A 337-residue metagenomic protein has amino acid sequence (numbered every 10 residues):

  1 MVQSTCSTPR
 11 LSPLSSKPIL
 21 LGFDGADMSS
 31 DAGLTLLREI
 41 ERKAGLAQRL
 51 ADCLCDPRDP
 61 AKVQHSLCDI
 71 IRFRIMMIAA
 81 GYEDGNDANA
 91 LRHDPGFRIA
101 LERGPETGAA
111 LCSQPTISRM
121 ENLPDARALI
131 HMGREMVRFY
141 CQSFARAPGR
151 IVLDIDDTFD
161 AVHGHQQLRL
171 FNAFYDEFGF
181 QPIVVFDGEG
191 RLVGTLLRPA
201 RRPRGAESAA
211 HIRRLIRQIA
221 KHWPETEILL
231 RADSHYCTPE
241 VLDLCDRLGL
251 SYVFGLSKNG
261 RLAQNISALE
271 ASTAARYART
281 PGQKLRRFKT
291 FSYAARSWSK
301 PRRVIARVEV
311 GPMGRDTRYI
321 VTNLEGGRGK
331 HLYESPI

Functional and structural regions predicted by a protein language model:
M1-P203, S208-H222: Dynamic "connector" segments at or just before major functional cores
Q3-F23, S251-I337: An anionic, glycine-rich sequence signature occurring as long contiguous blocks
F97-R98, D160-V162, L192, R202 (+3 more regions): Flexible loop/turn segments at secondary-structure boundaries
R98, A209, R214, Q218-K221 (+3 more regions): Flexible, acidic glycine-rich loops studded with aromatic residues
R150-D154, E227-L229, S251-V253: Structural preference for beta-strand elements that scaffold enzyme active sites
D156, T226-C237: Acidic/histidine-rich, metal-coordinating catalytic segments
Q166-G179, P239-L256: A short alpha/beta connector and helix-capping loop motif
R214-Q218, E240-D243, R247, R287-T290 (+1 more regions): Alpha-helical scaffolding segments of alpha/beta enzyme cores, especially the outer helices of TIM-barrel or partial
